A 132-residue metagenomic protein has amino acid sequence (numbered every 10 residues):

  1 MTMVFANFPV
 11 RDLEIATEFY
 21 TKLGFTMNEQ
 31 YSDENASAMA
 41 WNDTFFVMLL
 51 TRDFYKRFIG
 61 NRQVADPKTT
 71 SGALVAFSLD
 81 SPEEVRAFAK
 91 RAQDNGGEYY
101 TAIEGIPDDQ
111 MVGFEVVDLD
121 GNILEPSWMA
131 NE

Functional and structural regions predicted by a protein language model:
M1-T17, L74-F77, S127-E132: N-terminal beta-strand motif that seeds the catalytic metal site of vicinal oxygen chelate
V4, N35, A73, Q110-V112: Residue-level marker for the onset of beta-strands and adjacent loop->beta junctions in well-ordered domains
N7-K56: Core segments of cupin and vicinal oxygen chelate
I59-R62: Alpha-helical scaffolding within the catalytic cores of extracellular/periplasmic polymer-degrading hydrolases
A65-T70: Short, flexible turn/loop "capping" segments at secondary-structure junctions
A73-A92, G97: Mid-chain, well-packed structural core segment of small domains
A89-E132: Vicinal oxygen chelate
